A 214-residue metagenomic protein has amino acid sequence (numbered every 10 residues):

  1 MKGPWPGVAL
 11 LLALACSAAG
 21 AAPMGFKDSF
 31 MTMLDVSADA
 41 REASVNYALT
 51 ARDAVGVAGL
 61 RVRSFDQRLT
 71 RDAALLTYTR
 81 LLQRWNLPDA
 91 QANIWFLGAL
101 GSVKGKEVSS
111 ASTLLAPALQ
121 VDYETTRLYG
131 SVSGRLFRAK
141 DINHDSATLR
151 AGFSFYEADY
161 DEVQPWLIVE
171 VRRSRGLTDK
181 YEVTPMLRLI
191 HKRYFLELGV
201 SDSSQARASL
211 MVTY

Functional and structural regions predicted by a protein language model:
M1-V8, G199: Bacterial N-terminal signal peptides that target proteins for export
P4, G20-T184, Y194, S201-D202: Outer-membrane pore/translocation modules
V8-S17: Bacterial N-terminal signal peptides
V183-Y214: Alpha-helical oligomerization segments
